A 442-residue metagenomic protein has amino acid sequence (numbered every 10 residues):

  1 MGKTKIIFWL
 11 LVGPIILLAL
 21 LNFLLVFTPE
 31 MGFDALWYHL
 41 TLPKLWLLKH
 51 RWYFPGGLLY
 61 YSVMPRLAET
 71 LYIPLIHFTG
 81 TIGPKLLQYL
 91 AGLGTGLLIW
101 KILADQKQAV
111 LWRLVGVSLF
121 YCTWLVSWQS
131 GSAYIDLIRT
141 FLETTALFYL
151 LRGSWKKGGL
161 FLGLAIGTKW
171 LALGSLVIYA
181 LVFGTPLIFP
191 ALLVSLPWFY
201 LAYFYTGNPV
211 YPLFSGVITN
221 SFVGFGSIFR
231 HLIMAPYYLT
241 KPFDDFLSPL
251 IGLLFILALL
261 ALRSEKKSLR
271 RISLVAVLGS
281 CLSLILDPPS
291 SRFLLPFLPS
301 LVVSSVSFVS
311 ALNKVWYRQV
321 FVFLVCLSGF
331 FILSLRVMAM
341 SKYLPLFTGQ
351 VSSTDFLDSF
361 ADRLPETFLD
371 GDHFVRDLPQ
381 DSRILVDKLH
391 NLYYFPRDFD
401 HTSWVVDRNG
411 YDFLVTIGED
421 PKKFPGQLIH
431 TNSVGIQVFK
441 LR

Functional and structural regions predicted by a protein language model:
K5-I16, L111-V115, K156-G163, L176 (+3 more regions): Signature aromatic-anchored transmembrane alpha helix within multi-pass, membrane-resident enzymes that catalyze glycan
T28, P186-G252, S334-R336: Membrane-lumen/periplasm interface segments of specific transmembrane helices in polyprenyl phosphate-linked
E30-D34, H39, C326-F374, H390-L392: Membrane-proximal, lumen/periplasm-facing interface regions of secretory-pathway glyco- and lipid-modifying enzymes
K44, D136-R139, A165-T168, G174 (+1 more regions): Hydrophobic/aromatic-rich transmembrane helices and adjacent perimembrane loops
G83-K107, T145: Transmembrane-helix motifs of polytopic, lipid-linked glycan transferases
G92-W100, K241-R270, L274-S280, R318-V322: Hydrophobic, aromatic-rich transmembrane alpha-helices and their immediate juxtamembrane boundary segments
L114-Y121, L160, L192, L253-A258 (+2 more regions): Transmembrane alpha-helix segments characteristic of polytopic inner-membrane glycan-assembly/cell-envelope
D358-V406, F413-I417: Short periplasmic/luminal acceptor-recognition loop of GT-C membrane glycosyltransferases, typified by
